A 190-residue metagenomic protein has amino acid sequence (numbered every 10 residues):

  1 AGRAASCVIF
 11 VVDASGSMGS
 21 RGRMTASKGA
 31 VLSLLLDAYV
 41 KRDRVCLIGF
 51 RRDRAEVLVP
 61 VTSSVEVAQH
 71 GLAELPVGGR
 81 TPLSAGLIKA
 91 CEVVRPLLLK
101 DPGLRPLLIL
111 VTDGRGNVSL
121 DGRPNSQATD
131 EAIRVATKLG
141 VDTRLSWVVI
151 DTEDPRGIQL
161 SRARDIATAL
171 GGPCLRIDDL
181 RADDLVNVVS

Functional and structural regions predicted by a protein language model:
A1-V61, V77, S84-K89, V93 (+3 more regions): Von Willebrand factor
L36-K41, L99, T137-L145: Arginine/glycine-rich "motif VI" loop of SF2 helicases in the C-terminal RecA-like domain
C46, S146-V149, P173-D178: Short hydrophobic alpha-helical runs that function as membrane-insertion/retention elements
V59, L160-S161, V186-S190: Short secondary-structure transition/capping segments
P60-V65, A163-D165: Short, flexible, mixed-charge acidic loops at enzyme active sites
G71, P76-G79: A glycine-rich helix N-cap at a beta->alpha junction
R115-A169: VWA/integrin I-like adhesion module and closely mimicked acidic/polar interface patches used
I166-S190: C-terminal helix of von Willebrand factor
